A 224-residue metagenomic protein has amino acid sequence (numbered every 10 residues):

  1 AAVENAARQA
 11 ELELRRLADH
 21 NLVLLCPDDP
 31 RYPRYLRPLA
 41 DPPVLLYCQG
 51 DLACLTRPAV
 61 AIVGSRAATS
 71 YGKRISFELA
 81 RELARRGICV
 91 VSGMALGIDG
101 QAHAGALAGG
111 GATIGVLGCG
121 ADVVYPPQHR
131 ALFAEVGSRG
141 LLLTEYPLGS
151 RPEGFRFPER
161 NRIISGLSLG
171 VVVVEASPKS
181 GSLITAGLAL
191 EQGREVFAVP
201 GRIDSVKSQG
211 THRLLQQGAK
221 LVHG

Functional and structural regions predicted by a protein language model:
A1-L17: Long amphipathic alpha-helical segments
R15-G224: Glycine-biased, small-residue-rich flexible motifs in mid-sequence functional cores and linkers
